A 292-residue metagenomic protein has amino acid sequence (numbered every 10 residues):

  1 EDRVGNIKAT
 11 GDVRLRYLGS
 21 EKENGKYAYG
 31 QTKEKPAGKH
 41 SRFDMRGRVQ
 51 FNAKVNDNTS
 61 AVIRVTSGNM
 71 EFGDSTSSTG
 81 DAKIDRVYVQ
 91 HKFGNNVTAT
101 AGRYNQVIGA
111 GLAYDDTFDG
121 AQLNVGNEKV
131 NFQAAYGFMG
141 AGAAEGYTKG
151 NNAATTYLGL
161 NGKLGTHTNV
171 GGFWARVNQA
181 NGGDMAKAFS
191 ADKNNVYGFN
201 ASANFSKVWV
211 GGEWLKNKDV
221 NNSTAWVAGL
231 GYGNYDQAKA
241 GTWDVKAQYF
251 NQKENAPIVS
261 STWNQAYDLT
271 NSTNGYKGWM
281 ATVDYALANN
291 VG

Functional and structural regions predicted by a protein language model:
E1-Y104, A113-Y114, A121-A135, G150-N152 (+7 more regions): Beta-barrel outer-membrane channel/assembly domains of diderm bacteria
I108-D116, G172-R176, D184, K253: Surface-exposed extracellular loop regions of Gram-negative outer-membrane beta-barrel proteins, predominantly
Y136-G142: Intrinsically disordered, low-complexity linker/loop segments enriched in Gly/Pro and charged/polar residues
A141, Y147-S190: Loop-centered beta-sheet repeat module
V177-Q179, N217-V220, Q252-E254: Short, catalytically relevant binding-site loops at active-site mouths
K239-W243: Glycine-centered loop/turn motifs
K253-N264: C-terminal beta-barrel architecture of Gram-negative outer-membrane proteins
